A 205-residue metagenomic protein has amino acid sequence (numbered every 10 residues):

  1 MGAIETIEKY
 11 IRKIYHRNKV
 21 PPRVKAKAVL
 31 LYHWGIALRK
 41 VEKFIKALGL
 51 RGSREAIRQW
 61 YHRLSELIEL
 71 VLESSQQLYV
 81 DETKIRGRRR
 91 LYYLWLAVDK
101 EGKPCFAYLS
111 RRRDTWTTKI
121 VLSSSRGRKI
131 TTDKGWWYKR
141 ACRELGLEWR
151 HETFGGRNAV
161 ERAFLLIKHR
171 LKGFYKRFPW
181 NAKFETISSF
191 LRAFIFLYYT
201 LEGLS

Functional and structural regions predicted by a protein language model:
M1-S205: Residue-level recognition of single "structural anchor" positions that define or cap local secondary structure
